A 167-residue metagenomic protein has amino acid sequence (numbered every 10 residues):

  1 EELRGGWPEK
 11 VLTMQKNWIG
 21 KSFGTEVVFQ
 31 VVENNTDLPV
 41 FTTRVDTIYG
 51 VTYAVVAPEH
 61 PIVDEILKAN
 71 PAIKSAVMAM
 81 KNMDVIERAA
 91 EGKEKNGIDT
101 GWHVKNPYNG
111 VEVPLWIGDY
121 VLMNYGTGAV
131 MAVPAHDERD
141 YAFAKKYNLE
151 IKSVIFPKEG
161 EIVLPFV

Functional and structural regions predicted by a protein language model:
E1, F23-V167: Non-cofactor substrate-recognition interfaces
R4-E26: Short, Gly/Pro- and small/polar-rich lid/capping loops
